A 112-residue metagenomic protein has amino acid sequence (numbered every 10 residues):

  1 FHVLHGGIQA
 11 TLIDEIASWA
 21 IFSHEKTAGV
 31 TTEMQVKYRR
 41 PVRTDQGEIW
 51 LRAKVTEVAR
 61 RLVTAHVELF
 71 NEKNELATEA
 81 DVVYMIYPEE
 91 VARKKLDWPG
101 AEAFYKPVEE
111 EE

Functional and structural regions predicted by a protein language model:
F1-W19, L96-E112: Hot-dog-fold acyl-thioester-processing enzymes
V3, T31-K37, W50, T64 (+3 more regions): Conserved beta-strand segments that form the floor/walls of ligand-binding pockets within enzyme and binding domains
I13, A17-F22, G29, T64 (+2 more regions): Amphipathic, positively biased hydrophobic alpha-helical segments used for protein targeting and membrane insertion
I16-W50, V55-T56: Hydrophobic beta-strand-centered segment that forms part of the acyl-chain substrate-binding groove
V42-D45, T56-E112: HotDog/MaoC-like acyl-thioester-processing domains
